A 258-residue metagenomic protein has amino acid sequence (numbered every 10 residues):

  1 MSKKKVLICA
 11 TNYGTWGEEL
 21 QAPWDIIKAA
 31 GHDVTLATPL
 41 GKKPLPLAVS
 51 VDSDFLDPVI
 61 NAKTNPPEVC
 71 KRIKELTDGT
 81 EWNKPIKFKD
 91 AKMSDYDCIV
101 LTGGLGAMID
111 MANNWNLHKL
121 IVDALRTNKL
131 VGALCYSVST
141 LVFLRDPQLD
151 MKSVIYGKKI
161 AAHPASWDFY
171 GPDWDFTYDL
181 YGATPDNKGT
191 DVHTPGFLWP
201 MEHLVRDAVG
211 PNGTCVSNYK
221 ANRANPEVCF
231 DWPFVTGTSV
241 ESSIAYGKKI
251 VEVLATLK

Functional and structural regions predicted by a protein language model:
M1-T127, T140-K258: Extended, subdomain-level signal for the structured scaffold at the beginning of enzyme domains
L130-V131: Glycine- and acidic-residue-rich phosphate-binding/metal-coordinating active-site segment common to enzymes that handle
L134-V138: Short, thiol/selenol-centered motifs that function as redox-active sites or metal-ligating centers
